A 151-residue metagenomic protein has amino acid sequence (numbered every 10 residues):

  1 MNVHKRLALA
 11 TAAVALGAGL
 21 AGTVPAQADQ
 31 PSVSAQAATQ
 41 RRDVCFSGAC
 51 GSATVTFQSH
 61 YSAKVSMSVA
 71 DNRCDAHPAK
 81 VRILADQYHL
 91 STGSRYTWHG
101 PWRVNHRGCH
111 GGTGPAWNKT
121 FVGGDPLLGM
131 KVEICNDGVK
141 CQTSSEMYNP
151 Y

Functional and structural regions predicted by a protein language model:
M1-D29: Secretory targeting and sorting signals
D29-Y151: Post-signal peptide N-terminal regions of Sec-secreted extracellular proteins
